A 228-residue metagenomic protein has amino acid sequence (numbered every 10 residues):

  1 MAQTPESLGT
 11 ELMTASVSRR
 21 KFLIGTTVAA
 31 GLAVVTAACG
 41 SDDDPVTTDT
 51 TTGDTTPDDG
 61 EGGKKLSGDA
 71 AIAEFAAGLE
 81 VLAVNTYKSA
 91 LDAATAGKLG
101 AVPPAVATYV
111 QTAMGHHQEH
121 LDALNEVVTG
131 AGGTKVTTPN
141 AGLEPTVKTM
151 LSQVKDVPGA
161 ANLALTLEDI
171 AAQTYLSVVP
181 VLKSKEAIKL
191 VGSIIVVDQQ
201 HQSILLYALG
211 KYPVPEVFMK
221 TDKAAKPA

Functional and structural regions predicted by a protein language model:
A2-M13, T27-V28, D42-A228: All-alpha RGS (Regulator of G-protein Signaling) helical domain and cognate RGS-like helical scaffolds
K21-G40: N-terminal export signals
